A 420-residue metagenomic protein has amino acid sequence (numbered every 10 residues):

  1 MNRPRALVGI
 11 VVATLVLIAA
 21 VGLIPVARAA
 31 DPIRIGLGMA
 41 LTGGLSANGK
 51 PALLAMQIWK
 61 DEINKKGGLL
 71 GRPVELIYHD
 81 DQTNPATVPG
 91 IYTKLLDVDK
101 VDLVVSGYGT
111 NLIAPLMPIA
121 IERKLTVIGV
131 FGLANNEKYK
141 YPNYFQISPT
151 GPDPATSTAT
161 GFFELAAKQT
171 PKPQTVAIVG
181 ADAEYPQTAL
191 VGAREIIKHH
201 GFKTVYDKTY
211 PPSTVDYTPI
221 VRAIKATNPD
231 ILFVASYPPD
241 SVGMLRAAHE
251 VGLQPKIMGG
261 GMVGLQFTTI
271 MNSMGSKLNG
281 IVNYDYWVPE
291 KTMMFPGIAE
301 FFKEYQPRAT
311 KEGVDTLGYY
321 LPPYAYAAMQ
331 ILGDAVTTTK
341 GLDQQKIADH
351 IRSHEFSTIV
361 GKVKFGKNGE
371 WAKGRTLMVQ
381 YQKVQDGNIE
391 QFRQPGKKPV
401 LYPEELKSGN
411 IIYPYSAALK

Functional and structural regions predicted by a protein language model:
M1-R34, Y415-K420: Short, low-complexity disordered leader/linker segments with a strong preference for bacterial N-terminal type II
A30, L54-L76, A167-P171, K198-G201: Signal peptide-proximal N-terminal region of secreted/periplasmic/extracellular or secretory-lumen proteins
I33, R352-K420: Solvent-exposed, acidic/polar segments of extracytosolic/periplasmic ligand-binding ectodomains
I33-Q57, H79-A86, Y108-G109, V179-T188 (+3 more regions): Extracytoplasmic "Venus flytrap"
A47-L54, K66-Y139, I147, Y210-Y217 (+1 more regions): Beta-alpha junction/loop-to-helix N-cap segments that form part of ligand/metal-binding clefts
V101-D207, K256-N283: Extracytoplasmic ligand/sensor domains, especially the bilobed periplasmic-binding protein
P149, A248-Y326, T337, F392-P395 (+3 more regions): Extracellular/periplasmic periplasmic-binding protein-like sensory domains
T337-D349: Short, charged, surface-exposed loops that flank catalytic or proteolytic processing sites
